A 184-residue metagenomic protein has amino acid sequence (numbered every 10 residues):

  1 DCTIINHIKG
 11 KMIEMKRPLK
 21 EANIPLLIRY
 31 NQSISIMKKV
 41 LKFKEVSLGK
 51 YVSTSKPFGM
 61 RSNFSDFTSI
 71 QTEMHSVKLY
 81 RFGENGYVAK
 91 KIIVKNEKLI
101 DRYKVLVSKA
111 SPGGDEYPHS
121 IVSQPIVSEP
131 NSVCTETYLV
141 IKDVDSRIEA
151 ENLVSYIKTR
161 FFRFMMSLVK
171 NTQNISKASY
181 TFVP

Functional and structural regions predicted by a protein language model:
D1-T137, K142-P184: C-terminal substrate-recognition regions of SAM-dependent nucleic acid methyltransferases
